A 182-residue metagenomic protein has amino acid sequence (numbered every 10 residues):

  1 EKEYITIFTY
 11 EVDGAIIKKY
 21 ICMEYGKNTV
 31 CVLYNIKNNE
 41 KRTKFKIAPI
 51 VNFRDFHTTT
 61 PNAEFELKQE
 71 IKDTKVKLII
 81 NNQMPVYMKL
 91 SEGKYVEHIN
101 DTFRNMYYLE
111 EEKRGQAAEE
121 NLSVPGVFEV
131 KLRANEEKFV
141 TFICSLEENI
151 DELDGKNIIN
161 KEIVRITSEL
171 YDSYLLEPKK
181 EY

Functional and structural regions predicted by a protein language model:
E1-Y182: Acidic, mature catalytic/reactive cores of soluble proteins
